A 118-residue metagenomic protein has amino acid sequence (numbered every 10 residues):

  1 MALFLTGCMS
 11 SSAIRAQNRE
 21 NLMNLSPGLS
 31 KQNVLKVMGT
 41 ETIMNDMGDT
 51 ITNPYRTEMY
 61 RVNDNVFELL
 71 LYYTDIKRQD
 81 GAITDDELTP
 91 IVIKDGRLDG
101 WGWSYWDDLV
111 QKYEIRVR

Functional and structural regions predicted by a protein language model:
F4-G7: C-terminal motif of bacterial Sec signal peptides marking the signal peptidase cleavage site
M9-R118: Residues within mature, well-folded domains
